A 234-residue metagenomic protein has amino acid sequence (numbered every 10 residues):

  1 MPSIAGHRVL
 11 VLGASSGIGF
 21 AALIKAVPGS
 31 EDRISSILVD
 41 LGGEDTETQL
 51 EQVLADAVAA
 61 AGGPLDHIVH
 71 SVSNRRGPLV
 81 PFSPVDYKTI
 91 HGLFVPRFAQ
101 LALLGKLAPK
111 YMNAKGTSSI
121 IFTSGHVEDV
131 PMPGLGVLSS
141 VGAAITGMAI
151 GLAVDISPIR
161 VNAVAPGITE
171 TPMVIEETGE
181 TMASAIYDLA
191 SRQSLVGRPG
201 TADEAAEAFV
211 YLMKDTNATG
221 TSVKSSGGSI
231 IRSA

Functional and structural regions predicted by a protein language model:
S15, L23: N-terminal Rossmann NAD(P)H-binding glycine-rich loop of SDR-like oxidoreductase domains
V27-T46, Q52: Rossmann-fold cofactor-recognition segment
S30-S35, V53-H70, R160, T219: A glycine-rich helix->loop->beta "capping" turn within Rossmann-like NAD(P)(H)-dependent oxidoreductase domains
V69-L79, G228: Conserved NAD(P)H cofactor-binding loop of Rossmann-fold oxidoreductase domains
N74-R75, P81-S157, I168-T169: Catalytic loop of short-chain dehydrogenase/reductase
T146, D155-T171, A218-S225: Conserved Rossmann-fold SDR core element
M182-D203: Catalytic Tyr-x(3-8)-Lys segment
R198-S225, I230: C-terminal substrate-recognition "lid" of short-chain dehydrogenase/reductases
